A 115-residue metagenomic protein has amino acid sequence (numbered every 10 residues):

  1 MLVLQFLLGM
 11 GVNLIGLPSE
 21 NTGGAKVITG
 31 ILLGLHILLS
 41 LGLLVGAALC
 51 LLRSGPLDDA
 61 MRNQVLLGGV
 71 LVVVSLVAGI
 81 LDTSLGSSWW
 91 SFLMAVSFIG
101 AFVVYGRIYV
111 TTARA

Functional and structural regions predicted by a protein language model:
M1-A115: Polytopic transmembrane helical bundles with strong interfacial aromatic enrichment
